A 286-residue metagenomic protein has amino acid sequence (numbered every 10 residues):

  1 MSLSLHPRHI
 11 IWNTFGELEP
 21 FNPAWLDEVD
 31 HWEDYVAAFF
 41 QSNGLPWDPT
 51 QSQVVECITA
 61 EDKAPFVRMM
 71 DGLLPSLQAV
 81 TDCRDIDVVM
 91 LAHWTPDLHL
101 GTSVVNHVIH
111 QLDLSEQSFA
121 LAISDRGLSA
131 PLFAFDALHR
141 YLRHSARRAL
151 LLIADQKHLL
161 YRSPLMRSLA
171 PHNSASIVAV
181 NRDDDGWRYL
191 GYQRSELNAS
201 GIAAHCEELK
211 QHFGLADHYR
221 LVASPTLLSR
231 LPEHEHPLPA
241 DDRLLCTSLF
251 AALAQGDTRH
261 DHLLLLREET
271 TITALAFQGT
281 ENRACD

Functional and structural regions predicted by a protein language model:
M1-V88, V178-D286: Conserved "HGTGT" condensation-loop signature of ketosynthase/thiolase-family condensing enzymes that catalyze
A79-R84, L114-S115, R140-L150, N181-G186: Secondary-structure boundary elements
V88-T95: Short glycine-rich or small-residue beta-strand-to-loop segments that form or flank ligand, phosphate, metal/Fe-S
A92, L150-D155, L264-E268: Short beta-strand segments
T95, R126-L128, A154-L159, D184: Short acidic/polar capping segments at secondary-structure boundaries
P96-A137, P225-A254: Conserved catalytic cysteine-centered active-site region of acyl-thioester-dependent Claisen-condensing enzymes
A134, Y161-L165, L190-G191: A short secondary-structure junction signal
L160-D184: Glycine-/small-residue-rich "gating" segment that lines the acyl/pantetheine channel and substrate pocket
